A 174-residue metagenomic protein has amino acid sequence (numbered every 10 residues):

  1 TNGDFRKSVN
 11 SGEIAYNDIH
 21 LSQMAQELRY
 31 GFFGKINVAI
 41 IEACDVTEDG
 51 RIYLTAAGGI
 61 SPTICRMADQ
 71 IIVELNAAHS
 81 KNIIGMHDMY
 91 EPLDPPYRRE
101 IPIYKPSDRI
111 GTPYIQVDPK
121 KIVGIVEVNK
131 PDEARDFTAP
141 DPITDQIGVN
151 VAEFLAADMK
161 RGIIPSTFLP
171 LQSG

Functional and structural regions predicted by a protein language model:
T1-G174: Conserved alpha/beta enzyme-core scaffold
